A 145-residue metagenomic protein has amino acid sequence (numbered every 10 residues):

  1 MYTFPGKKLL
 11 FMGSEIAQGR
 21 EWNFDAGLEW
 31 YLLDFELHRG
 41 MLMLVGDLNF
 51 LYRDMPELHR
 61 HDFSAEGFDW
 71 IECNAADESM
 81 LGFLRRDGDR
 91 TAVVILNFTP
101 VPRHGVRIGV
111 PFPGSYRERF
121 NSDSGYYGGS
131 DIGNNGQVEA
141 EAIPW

Functional and structural regions predicted by a protein language model:
P5-L10, S14-W145: Carbohydrate-interacting/catalytic domains
